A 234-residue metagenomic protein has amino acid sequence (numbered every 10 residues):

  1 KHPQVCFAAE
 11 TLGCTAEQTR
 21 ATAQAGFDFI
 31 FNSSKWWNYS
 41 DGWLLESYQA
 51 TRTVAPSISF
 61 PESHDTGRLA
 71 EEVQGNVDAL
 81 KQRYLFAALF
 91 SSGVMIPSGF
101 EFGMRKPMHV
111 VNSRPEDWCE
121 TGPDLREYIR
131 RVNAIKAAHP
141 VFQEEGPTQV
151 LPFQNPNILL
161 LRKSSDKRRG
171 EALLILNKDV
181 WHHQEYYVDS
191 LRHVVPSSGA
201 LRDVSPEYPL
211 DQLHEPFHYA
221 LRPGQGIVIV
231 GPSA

Functional and structural regions predicted by a protein language model:
K1-S57, K106-R131, P140, F153 (+2 more regions): Active-site-proximal helices and loops of the catalytic beta/alpha 8
Q4-E10, V94-S98, A138-T148: Acidic/polar loop patches that form or flank catalytic/metal-binding clefts of enzymes that bind anionic ligands
F7, H64, A87, G99 (+3 more regions): Conserved, mostly hydrophobic/aromatic
L12-T15, W36, S63-G67, E101-R105 (+6 more regions): Short, solvent-exposed loop/turn segments at secondary-structure junctions
A55-R126: Aromatic/acidic polysaccharide-binding cleft in carbohydrate-active enzymes
L151-H193: Carbohydrate-binding surface patches
S190-Y208: Solvent-exposed beta-hairpin/edge-strand motifs
Q212-A234: C-terminal beta-strand-rich structural cap/linker in extracellular carbohydrate-active enzymes
